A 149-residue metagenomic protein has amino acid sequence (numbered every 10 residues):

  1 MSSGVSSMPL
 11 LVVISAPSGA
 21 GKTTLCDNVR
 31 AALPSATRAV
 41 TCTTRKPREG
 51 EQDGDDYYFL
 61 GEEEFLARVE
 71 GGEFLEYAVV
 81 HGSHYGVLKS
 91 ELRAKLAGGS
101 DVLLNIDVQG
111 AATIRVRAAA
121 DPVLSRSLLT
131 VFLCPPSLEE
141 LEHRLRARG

Functional and structural regions predicted by a protein language model:
M1-L11: Extreme N-terminal, non-catalytic leader segments that precede Walker-type/kinase nucleotide-binding cores
P9-V13, D101-L103: Residue-level preference for the first positions of well-ordered beta-strands
V12, A39, Y58, L129-V131: Hydrophobic/aromatic beta-strand patches that form the interior of the parallel beta-sheet core in alpha/beta enzyme
A16, G21: Conserved glycine(s) of the Walker
T24-E73: N-terminal phosphate/diphosphate-binding loop that engages ATP/GTP or pyrophosphate donors across diverse enzyme folds
E63-E73, V87-R148: ATP-dependent NMP and nucleoside kinases share a basic, alpha-helical "lid"
L75-V79: Gly/Lys-enriched N-terminal cap/neck module of very large, oligomeric protein machines
H81-S83: Conserved helicase motor
